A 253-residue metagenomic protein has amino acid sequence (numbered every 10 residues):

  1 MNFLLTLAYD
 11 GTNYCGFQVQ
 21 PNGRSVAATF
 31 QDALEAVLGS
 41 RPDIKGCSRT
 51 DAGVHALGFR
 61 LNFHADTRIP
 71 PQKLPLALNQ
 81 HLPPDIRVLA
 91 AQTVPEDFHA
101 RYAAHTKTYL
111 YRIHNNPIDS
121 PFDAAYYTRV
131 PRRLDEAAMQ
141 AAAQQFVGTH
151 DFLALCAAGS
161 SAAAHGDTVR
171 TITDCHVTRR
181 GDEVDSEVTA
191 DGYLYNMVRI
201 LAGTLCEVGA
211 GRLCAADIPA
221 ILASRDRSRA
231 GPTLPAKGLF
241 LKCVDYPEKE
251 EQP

Functional and structural regions predicted by a protein language model:
M1-P253: Structured-RNA-binding interfaces characteristic of tRNA pseudouridine synthases
